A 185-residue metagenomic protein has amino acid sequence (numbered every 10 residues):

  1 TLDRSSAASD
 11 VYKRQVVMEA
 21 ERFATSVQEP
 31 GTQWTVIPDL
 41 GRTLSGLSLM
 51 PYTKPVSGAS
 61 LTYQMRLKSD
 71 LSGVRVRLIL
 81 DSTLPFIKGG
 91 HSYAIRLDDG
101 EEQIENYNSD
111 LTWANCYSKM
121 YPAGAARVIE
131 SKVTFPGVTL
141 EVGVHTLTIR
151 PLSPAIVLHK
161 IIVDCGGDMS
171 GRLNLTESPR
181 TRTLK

Functional and structural regions predicted by a protein language model:
T1-A8, Y12: Single conserved hydrophobic/aromatic residue that forms the stacking wall/gate of nucleotide- or nucleobase-binding
D10-I37: Predominantly extracellular/luminal regions of secreted and cell-surface proteins, especially disulfide-bonded
V17, R22-A24, Q64-R66, G137-T139 (+2 more regions): Generic structural detector for well-ordered beta-strands
F23, L61, L67-H91: A short beta-strand element within beta-rich, extracytoplasmic domains of secreted/secretory-pathway proteins
V36-M50, L173-K185: Short, surface-exposed polybasic-and-hydrophobic patches located at secondary-structure transitions
L44-S69, G73, F135: Short beta-strands within extracellular/lumenal beta-sheet-rich domains
V56-G58, D81-G166: Beta-strand-rich ligand-recognition modules
A155-L184: Exposed low-complexity, polar/acidic, P/S/T/G-rich flexible segments that act as propeptides, protease-susceptible
